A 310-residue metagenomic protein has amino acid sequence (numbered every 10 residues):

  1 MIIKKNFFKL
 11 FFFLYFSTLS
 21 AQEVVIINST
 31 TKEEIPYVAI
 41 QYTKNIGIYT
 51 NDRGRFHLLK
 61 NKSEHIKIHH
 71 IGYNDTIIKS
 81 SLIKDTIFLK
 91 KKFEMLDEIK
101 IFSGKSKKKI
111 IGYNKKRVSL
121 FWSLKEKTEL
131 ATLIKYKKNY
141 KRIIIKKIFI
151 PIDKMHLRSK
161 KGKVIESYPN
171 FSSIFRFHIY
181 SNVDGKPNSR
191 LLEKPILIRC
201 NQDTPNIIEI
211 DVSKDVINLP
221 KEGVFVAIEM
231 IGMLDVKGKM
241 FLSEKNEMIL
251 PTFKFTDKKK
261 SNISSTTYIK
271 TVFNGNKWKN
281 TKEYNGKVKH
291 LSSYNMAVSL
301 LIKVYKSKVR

Functional and structural regions predicted by a protein language model:
M1-V25, R310: Bacterial Sec-dependent N-terminal signal peptides
Q22-T30, G54, I87: A short, amphipathic beta-strand motif
T30-T43: Short, ordered, surface-exposed loop/turn motifs in non-cytosolic proteins
N45-R55: Short, acidic Ser/Thr/Gly-rich low-complexity loop/linker segments typical of extracellular and cell-surface proteins
H57-E64, I217-P220: Short Pro-Gly-centered beta-turn/loop motif in secreted/extracellular proteins
K67-I78: A short, solvent-exposed loop/turn motif at the edges and junctions of modular extracellular/periplasmic domains
M95-N182, M230, L234-R310: Beta-sheet-rich sandwich/jelly-roll-like modules and their strand-loop junctions
S173-E247: Aromatic- and Gly/Pro-enriched, solvent-exposed loop/edge beta-strand patches characteristic of beta-rich domains
